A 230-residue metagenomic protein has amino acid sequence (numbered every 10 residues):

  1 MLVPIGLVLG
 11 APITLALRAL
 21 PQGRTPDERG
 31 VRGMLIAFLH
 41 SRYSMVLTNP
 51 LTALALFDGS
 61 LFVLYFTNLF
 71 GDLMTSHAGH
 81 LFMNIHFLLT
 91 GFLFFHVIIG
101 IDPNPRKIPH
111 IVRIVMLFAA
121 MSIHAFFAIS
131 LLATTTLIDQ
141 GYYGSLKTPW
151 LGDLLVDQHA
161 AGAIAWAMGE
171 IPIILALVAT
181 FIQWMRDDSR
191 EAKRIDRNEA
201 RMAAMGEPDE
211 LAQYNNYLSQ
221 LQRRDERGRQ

Functional and structural regions predicted by a protein language model:
M1-Q230: Alpha-helical membrane segments of multi-pass proteins
